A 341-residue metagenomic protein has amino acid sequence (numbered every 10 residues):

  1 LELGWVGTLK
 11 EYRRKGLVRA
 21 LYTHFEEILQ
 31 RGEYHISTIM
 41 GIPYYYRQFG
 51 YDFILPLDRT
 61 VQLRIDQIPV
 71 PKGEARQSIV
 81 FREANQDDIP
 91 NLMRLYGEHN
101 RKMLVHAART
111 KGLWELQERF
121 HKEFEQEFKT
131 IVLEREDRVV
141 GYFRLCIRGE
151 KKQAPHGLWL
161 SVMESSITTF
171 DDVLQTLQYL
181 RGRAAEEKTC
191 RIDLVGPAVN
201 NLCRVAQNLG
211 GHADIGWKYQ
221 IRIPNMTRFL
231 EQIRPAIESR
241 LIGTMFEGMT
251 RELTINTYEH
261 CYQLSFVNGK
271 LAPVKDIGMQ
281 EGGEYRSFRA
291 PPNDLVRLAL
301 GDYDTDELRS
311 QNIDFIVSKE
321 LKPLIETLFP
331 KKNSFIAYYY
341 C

Functional and structural regions predicted by a protein language model:
L1-G4, R13, F53-P56, L63-D66 (+3 more regions): Extended, non-catalytic scaffold segments that flank or surround catalytic motifs
L1-W5, L9, L57-V61, I65-P69 (+3 more regions): Conserved acyl-donor/pantetheine-binding loop and adjacent beta-alpha core of acyl/acetyltransferases and related
E2-W5, L17-F25, E33-H35, G41-I42 (+1 more regions): Generic hydrophobic, aliphatic-rich segments that mediate packing or membrane embedding
W5-T8, R13-E27, T168-G182: Conserved acetyl-CoA-binding loop-helix of GNAT-fold acetyltransferases
Y22, E26-G41, A185-A198: Conserved GNAT acetyl-CoA-binding A-motif
R31-H35, M40-T60, A198-W217: Conserved active-site alpha-helix within GNAT-family acetyltransferase domains
K72-C341: Intrinsically disordered, low-complexity, positively biased terminal segments
